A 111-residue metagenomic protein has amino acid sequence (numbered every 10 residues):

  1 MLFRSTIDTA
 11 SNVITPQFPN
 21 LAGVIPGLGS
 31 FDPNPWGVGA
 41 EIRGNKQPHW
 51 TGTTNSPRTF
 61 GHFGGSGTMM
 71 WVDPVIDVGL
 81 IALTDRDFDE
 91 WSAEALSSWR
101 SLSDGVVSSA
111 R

Functional and structural regions predicted by a protein language model:
M1-R111: Catalytic loop of the DD-peptidase/beta-lactamase superfamily, centered on the K-T-G motif and neighboring
